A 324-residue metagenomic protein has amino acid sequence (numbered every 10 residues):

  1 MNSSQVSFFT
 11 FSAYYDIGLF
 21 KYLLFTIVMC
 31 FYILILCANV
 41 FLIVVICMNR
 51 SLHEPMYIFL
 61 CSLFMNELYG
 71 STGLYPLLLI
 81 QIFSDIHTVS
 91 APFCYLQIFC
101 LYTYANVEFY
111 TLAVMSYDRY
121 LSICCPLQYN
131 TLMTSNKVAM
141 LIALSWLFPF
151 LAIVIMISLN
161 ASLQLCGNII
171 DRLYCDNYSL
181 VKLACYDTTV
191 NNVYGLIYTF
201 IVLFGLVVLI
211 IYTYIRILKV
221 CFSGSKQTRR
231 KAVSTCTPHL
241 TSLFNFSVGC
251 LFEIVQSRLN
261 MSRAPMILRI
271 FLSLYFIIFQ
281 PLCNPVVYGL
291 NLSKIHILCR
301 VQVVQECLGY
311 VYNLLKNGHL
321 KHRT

Functional and structural regions predicted by a protein language model:
M1-T324: Transmembrane helical core of 7TM receptor-like proteins
